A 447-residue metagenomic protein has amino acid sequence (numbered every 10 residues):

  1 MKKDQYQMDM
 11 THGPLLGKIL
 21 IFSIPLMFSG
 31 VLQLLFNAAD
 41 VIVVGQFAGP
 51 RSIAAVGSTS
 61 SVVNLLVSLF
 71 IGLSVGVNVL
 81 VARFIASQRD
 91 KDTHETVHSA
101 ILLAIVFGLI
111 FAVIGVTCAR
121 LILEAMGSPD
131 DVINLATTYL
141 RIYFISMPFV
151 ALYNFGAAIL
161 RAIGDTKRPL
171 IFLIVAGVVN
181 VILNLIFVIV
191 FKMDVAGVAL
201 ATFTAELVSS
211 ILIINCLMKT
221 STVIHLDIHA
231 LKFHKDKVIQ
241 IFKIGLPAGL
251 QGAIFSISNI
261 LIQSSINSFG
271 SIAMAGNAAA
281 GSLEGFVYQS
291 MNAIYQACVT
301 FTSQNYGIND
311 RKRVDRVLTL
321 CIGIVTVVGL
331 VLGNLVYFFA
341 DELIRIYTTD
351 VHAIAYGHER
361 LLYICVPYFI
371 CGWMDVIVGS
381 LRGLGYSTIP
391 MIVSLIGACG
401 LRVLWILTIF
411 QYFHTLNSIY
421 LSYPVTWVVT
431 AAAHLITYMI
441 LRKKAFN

Functional and structural regions predicted by a protein language model:
M1-S23, V81-S146, V190-L246, T302-P367 (+1 more regions): Short alpha-helical transmembrane segments in multi-pass integral membrane proteins
M10-F47, S61-G76, L80, I105-A112 (+5 more regions): N-terminal transmembrane alpha-helices
I21-D40, I142, A176, A205-S209 (+3 more regions): Transmembrane helical elements of multi-pass membrane transporters/channels
F22, L26-L34, I71, L103-A112 (+8 more regions): Hydrophobic alpha-helical transmembrane segments in multi-pass membrane proteins
V31, L35-A54, L123-D130, I186-M193 (+4 more regions): Helix-terminus/linker motif at the lipid-water interface of multi-pass membrane proteins
I53-V113, V150-P169, Q263, G276-A340 (+1 more regions): Small-residue-rich hydrophobic transmembrane alpha-helices
L65-S68, N180-N184, S210-I214, F286-Q289 (+3 more regions): Hydrophobic transmembrane alpha-helices of multi-pass small-molecule transporters
S74, I142-R161, P169-G177, V198-I213 (+4 more regions): Short runs within selected transmembrane alpha-helices of multi-pass transporters and secretion channels
